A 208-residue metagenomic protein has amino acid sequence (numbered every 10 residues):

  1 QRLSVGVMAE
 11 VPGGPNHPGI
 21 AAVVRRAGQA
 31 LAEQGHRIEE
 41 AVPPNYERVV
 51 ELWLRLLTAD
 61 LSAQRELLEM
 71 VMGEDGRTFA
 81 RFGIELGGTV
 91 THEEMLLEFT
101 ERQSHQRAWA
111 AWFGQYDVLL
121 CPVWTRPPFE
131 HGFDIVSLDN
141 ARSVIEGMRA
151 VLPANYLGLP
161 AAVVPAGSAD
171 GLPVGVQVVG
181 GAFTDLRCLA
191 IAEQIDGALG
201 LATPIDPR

Functional and structural regions predicted by a protein language model:
Q1-P12, L56-A110, P122, P160-P173: Short helix-loop capping/hinge segments that flank enzyme active sites or metal/cofactor-binding pockets
Q1-V11, R25-Q34, L96, T100 (+2 more regions): Structural helix-boundary/capping segments
Q1-W53, L86-T89: Gly/Ser-rich, acidic/histidine-flanked active-site/gating loops
G14, P127-P128: Short glycine-rich, flexible loops that bind phosphorylated cofactors or substrates
P18-V42, R65-V71, M95, F99-Y116 (+1 more regions): Acyltransferase
E51, L97, P128-M148: Short, surface-exposed loop/helix-turn segments at secondary-structure junctions that function as lids/hinges flanking
L52-T58, I135-S137, Q177-V179: Short low-complexity, flexible loop/linker segments enriched in glycine and/or proline with clustered acidic
